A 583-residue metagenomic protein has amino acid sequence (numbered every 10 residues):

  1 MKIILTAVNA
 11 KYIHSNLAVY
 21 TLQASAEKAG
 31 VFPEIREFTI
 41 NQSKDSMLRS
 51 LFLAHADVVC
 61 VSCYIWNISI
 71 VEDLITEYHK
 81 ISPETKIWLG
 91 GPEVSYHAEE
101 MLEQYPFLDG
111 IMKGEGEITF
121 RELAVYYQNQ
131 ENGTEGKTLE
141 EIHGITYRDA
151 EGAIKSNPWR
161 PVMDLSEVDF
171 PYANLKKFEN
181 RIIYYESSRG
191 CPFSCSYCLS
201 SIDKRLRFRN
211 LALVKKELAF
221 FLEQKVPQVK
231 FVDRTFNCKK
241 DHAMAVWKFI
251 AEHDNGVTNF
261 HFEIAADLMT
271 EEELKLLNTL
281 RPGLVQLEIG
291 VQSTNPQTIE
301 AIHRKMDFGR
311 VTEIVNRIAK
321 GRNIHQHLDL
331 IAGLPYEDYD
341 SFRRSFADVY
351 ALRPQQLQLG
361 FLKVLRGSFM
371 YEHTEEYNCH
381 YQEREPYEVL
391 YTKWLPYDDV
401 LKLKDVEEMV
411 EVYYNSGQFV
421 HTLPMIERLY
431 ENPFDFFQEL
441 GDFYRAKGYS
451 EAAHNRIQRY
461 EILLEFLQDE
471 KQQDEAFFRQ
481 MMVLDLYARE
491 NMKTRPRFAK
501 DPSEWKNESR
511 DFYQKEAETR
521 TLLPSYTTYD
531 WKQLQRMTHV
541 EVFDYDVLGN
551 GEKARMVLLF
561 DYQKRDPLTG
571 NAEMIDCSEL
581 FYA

Functional and structural regions predicted by a protein language model:
M1-I3, I142, T146-S187, D566-Y582: N-terminal [4Fe-4S]-dependent radical SAM core
M1-Y20, A29: A short, flexible N-terminal coil/short beta segment enriched in small residues
K2, A18, S25, F32-P161: Glycine-rich beta-alpha loop elements in corrinoid/cobalamin-binding modules across cobalamin-dependent enzymes
K2-T6, K44, D57, E408-A583: Radical SAM enzyme core and accessory elements
A7-N9, R36-T39, S62, L330 (+1 more regions): Residue-level recognition of beta-strand->loop/alpha-helix junctions
H55-D57, V226, P354-Q355: Proline-aspartate-enriched helix->loop->beta-strand connector
S166-K320: Radical SAM [4Fe-4S] cluster-binding motif and immediate context
K240, E252-N255, H261-L268, E272-Q438: A structural motif corresponding to the C-terminal lobe/cap of the Radical SAM core domain
